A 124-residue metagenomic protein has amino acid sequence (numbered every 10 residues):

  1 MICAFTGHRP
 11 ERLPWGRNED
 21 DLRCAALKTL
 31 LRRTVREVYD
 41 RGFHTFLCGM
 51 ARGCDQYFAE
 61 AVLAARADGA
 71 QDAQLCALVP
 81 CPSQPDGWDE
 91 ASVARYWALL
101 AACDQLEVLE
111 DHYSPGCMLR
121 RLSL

Functional and structural regions predicted by a protein language model:
M1-L124: Acidic/glycine-enriched connector segments
